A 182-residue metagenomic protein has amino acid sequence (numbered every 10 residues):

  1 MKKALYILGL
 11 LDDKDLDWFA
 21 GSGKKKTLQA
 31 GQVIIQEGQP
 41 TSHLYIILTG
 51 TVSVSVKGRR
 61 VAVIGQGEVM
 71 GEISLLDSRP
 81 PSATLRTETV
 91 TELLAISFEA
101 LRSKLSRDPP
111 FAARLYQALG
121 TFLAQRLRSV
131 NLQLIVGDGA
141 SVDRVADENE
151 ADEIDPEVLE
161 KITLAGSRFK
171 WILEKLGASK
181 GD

Functional and structural regions predicted by a protein language model:
M1-A30, K180: Cyclic nucleotide-binding regulatory module and flanking cytosolic helices
K3, L11-K14, S42, G65 (+1 more regions): A generic structural signal for residues located within well-ordered alpha-helices of large catalytic or ligand-binding
I7, Q32-V90, F98-L105: Cyclic nucleotide-binding regulatory domains
D15-L16, F98-S141: A small-molecule sensor/coupling module
L94: Conserved active-site beta-strand element of glycosyltransferases/polysaccharide synthases
G137-D182: Phosphate-/nucleic-acid-contacting segments
